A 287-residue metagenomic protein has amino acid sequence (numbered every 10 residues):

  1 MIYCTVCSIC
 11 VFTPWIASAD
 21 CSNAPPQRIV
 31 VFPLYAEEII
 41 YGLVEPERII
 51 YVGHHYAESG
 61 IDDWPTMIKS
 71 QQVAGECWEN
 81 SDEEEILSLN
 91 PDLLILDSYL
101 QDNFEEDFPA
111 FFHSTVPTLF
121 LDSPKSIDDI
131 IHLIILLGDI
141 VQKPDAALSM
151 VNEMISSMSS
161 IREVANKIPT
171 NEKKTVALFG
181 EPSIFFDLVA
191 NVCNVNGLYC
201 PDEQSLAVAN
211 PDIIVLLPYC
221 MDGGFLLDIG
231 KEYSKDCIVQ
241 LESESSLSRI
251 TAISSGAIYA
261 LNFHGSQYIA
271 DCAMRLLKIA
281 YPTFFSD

Functional and structural regions predicted by a protein language model:
M1-R28, L34, E38-Y41, N90: N-terminal hydrophobic or amphipathic helices and topogenic motifs
P25-V44, P144-Y199, F263-A273, D287: Basic- and aromatic-lined ligand-binding clefts that recognize polyanionic substrates
Q27-R28, S81, K125-Q142, L148 (+1 more regions): Structured C-terminal subdomain patch of bacterial secreted/periplasmic proteins
R28-L89, L93-F104, N194-L198: A short, structured surface patch at a secondary-structure boundary
E37-Y41, E84-S88, P109, I131-I135 (+7 more regions): Solvent-exposed, polar/charged alpha-helical surfaces in well-ordered, non-transmembrane soluble domains, broadly
Y51-H54, E76, I95-Y99, F120-K125 (+3 more regions): Short beta-strand->loop
S59-G60, D102-E106, L121-L136, P169-L188: Extracytoplasmic ligand-binding site segments that recognize negatively charged/polar headgroups
G180-G224: Flexible, glycine-rich surface segments
